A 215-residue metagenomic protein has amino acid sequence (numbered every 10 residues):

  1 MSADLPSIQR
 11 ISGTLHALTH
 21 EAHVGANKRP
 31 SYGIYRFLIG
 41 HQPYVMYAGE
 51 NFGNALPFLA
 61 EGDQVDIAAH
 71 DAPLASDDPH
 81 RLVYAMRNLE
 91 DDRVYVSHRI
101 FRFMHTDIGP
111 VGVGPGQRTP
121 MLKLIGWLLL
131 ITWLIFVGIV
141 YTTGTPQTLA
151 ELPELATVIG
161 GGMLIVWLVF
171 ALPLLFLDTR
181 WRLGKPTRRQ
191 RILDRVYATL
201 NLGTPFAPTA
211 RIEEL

Functional and structural regions predicted by a protein language model:
M1-A3, R87, R93-S97, F206-L215: Low-complexity, intrinsically disordered extramembrane tails and loops of integral membrane proteins
S2-R29, R102-V113: Structural detector for short beta-strands of small beta-barrel domains
H20-A48: OB-fold (S1/OB) nucleic-acid-binding surfaces
A48-A55, I100-F103: A short, sequence-level motif marking secondary-structure junctions
N51-A68: Short nucleic-acid-contacting surface segments enriched for D/E, G, S/T with interspersed K/R
H70-Q117: OB-fold/S1-family single-stranded nucleic acid-binding modules
D107-Q190: Alpha-helical transmembrane spans
P173-L215: Cytosolic juxtamembrane segments of membrane proteins
